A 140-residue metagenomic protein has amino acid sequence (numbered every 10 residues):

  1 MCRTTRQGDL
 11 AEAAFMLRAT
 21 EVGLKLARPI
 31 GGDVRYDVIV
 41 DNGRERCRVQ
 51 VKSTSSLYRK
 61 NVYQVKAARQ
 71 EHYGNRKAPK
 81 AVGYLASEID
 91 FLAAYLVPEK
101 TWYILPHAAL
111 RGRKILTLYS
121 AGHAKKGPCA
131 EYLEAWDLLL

Functional and structural regions predicted by a protein language model:
M1-A27: Acidic-basic catalytic patches of nuclease active cores, encompassing PD-(D/E)XK and other metal-cofactor nuclease
A19, V38-V40, C47-S53: Conserved catalytic cores of phosphodiester-cleaving nucleases, focusing on short active-site segments
L26-D33, G43: Active-site metal-binding core of divalent-cation-utilizing nuclease and nuclease-like domains
G32-Y36, K100: Short acidic/glycine-enriched loop/turn segments that link adjacent beta-strands
N42-R44, P98: A generic beta-sheet turn/junction motif
K52-K100: Catalytic cores of nucleic-acid endonucleases
F91-A124: Domain-level recognition of nuclease-like catalytic cores that cleave nucleotide substrates
K114-L140: Charged phosphate-binding loop/patch that engages nucleotide di/tri-phosphates or the phosphate backbone of nucleic
